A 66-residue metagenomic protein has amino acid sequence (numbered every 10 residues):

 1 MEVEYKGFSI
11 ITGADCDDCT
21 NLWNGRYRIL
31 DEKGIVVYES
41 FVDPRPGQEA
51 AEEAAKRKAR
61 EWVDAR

Functional and structural regions predicted by a protein language model:
M1-N24: Short N-terminal "domain-start" leader segments that mark the transition from disordered tails or signal peptides into
E2-E4, V63-R66: Short hydrophobic/aromatic patches at helix-to-coil boundaries
G13, I35, V63-A65: Enrichment for repetitive, rod-forming helical segments
D17-Y38: Short aromatic-glycine-(Arg/Gly/Cys) micro-motifs in beta-strand/loop hairpins
V36-E49: A short, exposed loop/beta-hairpin motif centered on an aromatic-Gly-Thr core
P46-A65: A short, charged, amphipathic alpha-helix used as a generic interaction element across diverse proteins
